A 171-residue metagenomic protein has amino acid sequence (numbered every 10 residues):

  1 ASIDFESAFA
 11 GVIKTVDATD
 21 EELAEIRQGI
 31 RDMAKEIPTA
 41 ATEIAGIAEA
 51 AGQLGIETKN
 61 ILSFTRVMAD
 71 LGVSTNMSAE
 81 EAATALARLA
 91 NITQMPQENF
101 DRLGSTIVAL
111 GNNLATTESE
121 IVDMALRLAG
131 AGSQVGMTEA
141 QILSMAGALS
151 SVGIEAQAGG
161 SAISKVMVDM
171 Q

Functional and structural regions predicted by a protein language model:
A1-S105, G111-V122, A131-A140, V152-G160 (+1 more regions): A short, structural motif
A125: Glycine-rich, often proline-containing surface loops adjacent to acidic residues and nearby aromatics that form
